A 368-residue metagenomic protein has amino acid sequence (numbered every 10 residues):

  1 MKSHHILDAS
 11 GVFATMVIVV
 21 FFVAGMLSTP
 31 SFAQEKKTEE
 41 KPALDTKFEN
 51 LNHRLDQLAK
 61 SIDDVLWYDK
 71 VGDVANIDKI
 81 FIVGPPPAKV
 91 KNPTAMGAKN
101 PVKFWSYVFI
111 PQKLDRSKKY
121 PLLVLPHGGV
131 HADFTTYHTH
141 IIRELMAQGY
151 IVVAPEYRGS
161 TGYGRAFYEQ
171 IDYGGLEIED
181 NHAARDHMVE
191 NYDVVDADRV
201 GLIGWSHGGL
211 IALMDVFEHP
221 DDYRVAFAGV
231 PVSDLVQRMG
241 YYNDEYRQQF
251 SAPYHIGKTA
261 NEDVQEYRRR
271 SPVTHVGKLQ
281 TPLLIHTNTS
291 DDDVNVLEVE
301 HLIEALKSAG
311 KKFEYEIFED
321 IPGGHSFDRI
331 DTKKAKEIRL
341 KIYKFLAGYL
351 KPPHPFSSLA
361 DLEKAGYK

Functional and structural regions predicted by a protein language model:
M1, D133, A360-D361: Bimodal feature
M1-G11: N-terminal secretory signal peptides that target proteins for export/translocation
G11, V17, F22-V23, L27-D78 (+2 more regions): N-terminal targeting or regulatory segments adjacent to alpha/beta-hydrolase or S9 domains
T15, V23-A24, V152, R329: Generic detector of N-terminal low-structure segments
L66, N92-P93, Y137-I141, A212-L213 (+1 more regions): Short beta-alpha junctions and helix-cap segments that line functional grooves
V74-F104, F109-D198, W205, G240 (+1 more regions): Cap/lid segment of the alpha/beta-hydrolase catalytic domain
I82-P86, Y157-K368: Active-site-proximal cap/loop segments of hydrolase catalytic domains
